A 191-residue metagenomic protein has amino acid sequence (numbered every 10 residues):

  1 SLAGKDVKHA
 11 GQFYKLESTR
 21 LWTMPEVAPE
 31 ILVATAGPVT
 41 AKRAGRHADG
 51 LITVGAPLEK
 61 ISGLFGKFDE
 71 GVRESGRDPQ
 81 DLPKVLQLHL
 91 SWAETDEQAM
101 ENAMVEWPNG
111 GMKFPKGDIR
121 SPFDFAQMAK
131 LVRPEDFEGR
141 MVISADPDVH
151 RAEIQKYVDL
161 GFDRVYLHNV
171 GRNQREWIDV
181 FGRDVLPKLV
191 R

Functional and structural regions predicted by a protein language model:
S1-R191: Active-site-adjacent structural elements that line small-molecule/cofactor binding pockets in enzymes
